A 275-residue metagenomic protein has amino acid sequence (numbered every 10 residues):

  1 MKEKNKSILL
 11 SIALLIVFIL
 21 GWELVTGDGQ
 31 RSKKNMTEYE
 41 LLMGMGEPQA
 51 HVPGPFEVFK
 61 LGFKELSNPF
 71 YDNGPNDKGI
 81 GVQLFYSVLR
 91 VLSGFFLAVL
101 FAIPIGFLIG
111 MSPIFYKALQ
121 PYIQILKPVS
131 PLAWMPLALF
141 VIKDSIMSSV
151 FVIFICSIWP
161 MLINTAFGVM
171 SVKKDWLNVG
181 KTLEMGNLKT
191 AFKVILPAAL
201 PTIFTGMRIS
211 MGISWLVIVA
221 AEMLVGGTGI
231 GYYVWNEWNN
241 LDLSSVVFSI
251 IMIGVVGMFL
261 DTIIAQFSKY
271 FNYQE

Functional and structural regions predicted by a protein language model:
Q30-F96: Periplasmic/extracellular loop-to-transmembrane helix junction in inner-membrane transport proteins
Y86-R90, F140-M161, A199-P201, S245-I250: Loop-to-helix entry region at the N-terminal start of transmembrane alpha-helices in multi-pass membrane transporters
S93-I123: Transmembrane-helix boundary motif in ABC transporter permease subunits
G110, Q120, Q124-I158, F167-G168: Generic hydrophobic transmembrane alpha-helix motif, especially the helices
F151, I155, L188-A220, F248: Transmembrane alpha-helices
P160-M207, V234: Short cytoplasmic-facing helical segments at TM-TM junctions of multi-pass membrane proteins
G231-Q266: Hydrophobic alpha-helical transmembrane segments of polytopic membrane proteins
S268-E275: Short cytosolic juxtamembrane segments of multi-pass membrane proteins
